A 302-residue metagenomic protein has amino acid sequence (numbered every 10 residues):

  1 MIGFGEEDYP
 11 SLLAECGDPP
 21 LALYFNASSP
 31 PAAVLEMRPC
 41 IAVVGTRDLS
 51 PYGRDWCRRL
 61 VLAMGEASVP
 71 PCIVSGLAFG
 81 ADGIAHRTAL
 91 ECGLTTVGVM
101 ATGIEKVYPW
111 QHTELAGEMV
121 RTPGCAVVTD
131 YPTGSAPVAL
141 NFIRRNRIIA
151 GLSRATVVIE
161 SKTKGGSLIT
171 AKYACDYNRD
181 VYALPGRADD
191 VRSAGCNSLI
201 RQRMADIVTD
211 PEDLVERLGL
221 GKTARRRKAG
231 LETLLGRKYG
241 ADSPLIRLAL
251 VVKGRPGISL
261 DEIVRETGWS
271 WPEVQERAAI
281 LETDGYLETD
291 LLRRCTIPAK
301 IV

Functional and structural regions predicted by a protein language model:
I2-V302: Glycine-biased, small-residue-rich flexible motifs in mid-sequence functional cores and linkers
